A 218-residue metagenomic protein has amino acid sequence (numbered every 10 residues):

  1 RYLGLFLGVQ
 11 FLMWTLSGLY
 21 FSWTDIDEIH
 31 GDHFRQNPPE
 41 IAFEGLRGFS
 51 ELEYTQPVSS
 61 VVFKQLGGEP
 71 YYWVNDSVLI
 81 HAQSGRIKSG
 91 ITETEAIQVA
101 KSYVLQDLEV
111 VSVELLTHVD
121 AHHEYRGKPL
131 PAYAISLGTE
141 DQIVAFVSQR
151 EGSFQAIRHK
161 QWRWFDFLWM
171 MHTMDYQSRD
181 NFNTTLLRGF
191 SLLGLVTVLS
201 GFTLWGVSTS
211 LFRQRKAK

Functional and structural regions predicted by a protein language model:
R1-I41, D166, Y176-K218: Internal alpha-helical transmembrane segments
F6, Q56-F63, A132-L137: Long compositionally biased, domain-poor regions of proteins
S22, V62-K64, Y71, N75-V78 (+3 more regions): A structural feature that tracks compact, well-ordered secondary-structure segments with a strong bias toward
D25-G67, Y71: Juxtamembrane non-transmembrane segments of integral membrane proteins
T55-S60, V119-H122, Q142: Short small/polar-residue motifs
K64-L130: Membrane-proximal low-complexity regions enriched in glycine and acidic/polar residues
Q83-G90, A96-E109, L130-Y176: Extended, hydrophilic extramembrane loops/domains of integral membrane proteins
